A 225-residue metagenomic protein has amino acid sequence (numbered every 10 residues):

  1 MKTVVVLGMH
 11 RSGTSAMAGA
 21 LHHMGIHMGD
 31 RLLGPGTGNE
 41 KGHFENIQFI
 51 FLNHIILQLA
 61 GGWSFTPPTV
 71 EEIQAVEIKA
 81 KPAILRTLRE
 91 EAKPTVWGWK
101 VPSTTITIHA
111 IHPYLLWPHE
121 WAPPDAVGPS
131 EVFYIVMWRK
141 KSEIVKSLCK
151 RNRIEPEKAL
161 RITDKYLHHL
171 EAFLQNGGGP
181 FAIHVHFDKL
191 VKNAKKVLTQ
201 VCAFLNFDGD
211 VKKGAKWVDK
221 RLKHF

Functional and structural regions predicted by a protein language model:
M1-K79, W217-F225: PAPS-dependent sulfotransferase catalytic core
V6, G34-G36, E40, A126 (+2 more regions): Intrinsically disordered, low-complexity segments enriched in small/polar residues
G13, E45-Q48, L52, V76 (+6 more regions): Alpha-helical structural motif
G29-L33, A159, N206-V218: Short, surface-exposed acidic
G34-E45, S103, T107, L190-A194 (+1 more regions): Short, conserved alpha-helical segments within structured domains
H43, Q48-I50, G62-S64, P113 (+6 more regions): Intrinsic disorder/low-structure terminal segments
L85, E90-D210: PAPS-dependent sulfotransferase catalytic domain
